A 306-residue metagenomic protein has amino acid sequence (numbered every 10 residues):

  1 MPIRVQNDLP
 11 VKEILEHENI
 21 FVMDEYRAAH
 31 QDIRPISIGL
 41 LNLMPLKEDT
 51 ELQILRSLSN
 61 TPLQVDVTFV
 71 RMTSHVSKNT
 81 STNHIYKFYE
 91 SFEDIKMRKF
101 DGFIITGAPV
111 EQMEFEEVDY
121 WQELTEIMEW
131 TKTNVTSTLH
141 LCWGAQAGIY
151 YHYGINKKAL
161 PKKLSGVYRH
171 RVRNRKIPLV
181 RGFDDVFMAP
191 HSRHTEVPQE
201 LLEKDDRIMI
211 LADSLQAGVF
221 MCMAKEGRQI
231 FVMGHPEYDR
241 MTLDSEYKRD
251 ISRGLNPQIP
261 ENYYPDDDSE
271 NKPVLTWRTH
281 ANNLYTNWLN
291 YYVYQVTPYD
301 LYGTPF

Functional and structural regions predicted by a protein language model:
M1-S74, Y89-I95, K99, E126 (+1 more regions): Amide-donor transfer/coupling interface in amidating biosynthetic enzymes
Q53-L55, N83, E117-Y120, Y153-N156 (+1 more regions): Short, glycine/charged-enriched secondary-structure capping and boundary segments
T73-Y86: N-terminal beta-loop-helix "entrance" segment that forms/cooperates in small-molecule cofactor or anionic ligand
I105-N174: Cysteine-nucleophile active-site neighborhood
